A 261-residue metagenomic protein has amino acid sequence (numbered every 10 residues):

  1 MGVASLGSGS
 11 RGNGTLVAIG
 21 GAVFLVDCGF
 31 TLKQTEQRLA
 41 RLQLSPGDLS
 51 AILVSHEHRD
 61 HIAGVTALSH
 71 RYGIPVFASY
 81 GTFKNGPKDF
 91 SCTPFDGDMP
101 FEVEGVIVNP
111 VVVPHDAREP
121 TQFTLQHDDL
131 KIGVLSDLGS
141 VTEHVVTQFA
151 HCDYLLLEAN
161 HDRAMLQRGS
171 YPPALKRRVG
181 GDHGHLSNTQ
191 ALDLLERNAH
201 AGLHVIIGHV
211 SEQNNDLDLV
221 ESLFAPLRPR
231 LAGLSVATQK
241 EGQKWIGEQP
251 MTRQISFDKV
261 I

Functional and structural regions predicted by a protein language model:
M1-L42, E119-S136, Y154: Conserved beta-strand hairpin/beta-sheet module of binuclear metal-dependent hydrolase folds, prominently
L6-G14, E57-V65, F83, P110: Structured catalytic core of nucleotide-sugar glycosyltransferases
L25-G29, L49-E57, F77-Y80, G133-S136 (+3 more regions): Active-site neighborhood of phospho(di)ester-bond hydrolases with catalytic His/Asp-centered motifs
T31-A78: Active-site metal-binding motif and surrounding structural segment of the metallo-beta-lactamase
H58-I62, F83-N85, A117-R118, V141-E143 (+2 more regions): Active-site environment of divalent metal-dependent phosphoester hydrolases
A63-Y72, K88, D216-S222: Metal-dependent catalytic neighborhoods of phosphoester/phosphodiester hydrolases
A78-L130: Metallo-beta-lactamase
E143-E241: Cap/insert and terminal regions of metallo-dependent hydrolase folds
